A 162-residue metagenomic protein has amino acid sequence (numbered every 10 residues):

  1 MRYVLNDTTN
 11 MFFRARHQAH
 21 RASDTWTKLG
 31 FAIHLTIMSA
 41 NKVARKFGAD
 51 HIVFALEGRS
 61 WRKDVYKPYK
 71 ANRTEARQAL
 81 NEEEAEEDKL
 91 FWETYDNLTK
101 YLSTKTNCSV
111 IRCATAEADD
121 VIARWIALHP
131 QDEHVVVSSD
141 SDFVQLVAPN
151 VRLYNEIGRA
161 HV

Functional and structural regions predicted by a protein language model:
R2-V137, F143, A148-G158: Noncatalytic, basic helical substrate-engagement surface that gates or grips nucleic-acid strands
A160-V162: Conserved small/polar residues in nucleotide/adenosyl-binding loops
